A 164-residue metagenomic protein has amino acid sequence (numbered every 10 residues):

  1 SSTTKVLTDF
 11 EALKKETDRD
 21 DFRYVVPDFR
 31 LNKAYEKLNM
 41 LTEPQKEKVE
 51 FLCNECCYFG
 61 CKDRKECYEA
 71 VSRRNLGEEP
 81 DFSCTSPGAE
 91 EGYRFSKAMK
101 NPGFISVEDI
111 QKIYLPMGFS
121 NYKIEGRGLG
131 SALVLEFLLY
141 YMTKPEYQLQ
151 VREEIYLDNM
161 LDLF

Functional and structural regions predicted by a protein language model:
S1-A12, D21-F164: Active-site pocket-lining/capping segments in soluble small-molecule metabolic enzymes
E16-D18: Basic, amphipathic N-terminal segments that precede the first structured/catalytic domain
